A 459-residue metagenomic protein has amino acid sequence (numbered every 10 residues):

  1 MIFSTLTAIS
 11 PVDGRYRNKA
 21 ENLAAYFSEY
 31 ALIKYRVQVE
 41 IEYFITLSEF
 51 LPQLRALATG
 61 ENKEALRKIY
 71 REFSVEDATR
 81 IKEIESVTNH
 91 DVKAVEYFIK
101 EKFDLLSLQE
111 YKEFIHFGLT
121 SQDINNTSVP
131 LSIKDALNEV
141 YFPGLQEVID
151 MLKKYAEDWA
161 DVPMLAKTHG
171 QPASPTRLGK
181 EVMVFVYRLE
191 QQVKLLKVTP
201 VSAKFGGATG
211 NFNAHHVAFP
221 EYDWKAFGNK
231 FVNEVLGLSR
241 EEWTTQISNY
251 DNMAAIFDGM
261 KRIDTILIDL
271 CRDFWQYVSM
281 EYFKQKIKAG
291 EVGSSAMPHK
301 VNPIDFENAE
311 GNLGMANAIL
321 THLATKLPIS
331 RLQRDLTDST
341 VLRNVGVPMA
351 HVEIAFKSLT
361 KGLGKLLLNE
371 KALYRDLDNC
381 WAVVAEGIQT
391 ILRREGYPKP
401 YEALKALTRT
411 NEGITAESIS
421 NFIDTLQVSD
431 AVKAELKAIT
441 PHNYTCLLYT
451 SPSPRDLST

Functional and structural regions predicted by a protein language model:
M1-K34, E85-N89, E281-Y282, S294-S451: Glycine-rich cofactor/substrate-binding loops
I2-F212, F219-K230, G293-S294, F306 (+4 more regions): A helix-coil-helix interface module used to build multimeric assemblies and to scaffold catalytic/cofactor sites
E42-T46, F98, K102, A136 (+15 more regions): Generic, well-ordered alpha-helical scaffold segments in large soluble proteins
K102-L108, N229, N233-N252: Conserved catalytic cysteine-centered active-site region of acyl-thioester-dependent Claisen-condensing enzymes
K134-F142, Q146, M183-V186, E190 (+5 more regions): Short amphipathic alpha-helical segments with heptad-repeat character
Q192, Q246-K326: Glycine-rich anion/phosphate-binding loop at the beta-strand->alpha-helix junction
L238-M260, D335, S339, I419: Amphipathic, heptad-repeat alpha-helical segments used for oligomerization and assembly
Y449-T459: Single conserved hydrophobic/aromatic residue that forms the stacking wall/gate of nucleotide- or nucleobase-binding
